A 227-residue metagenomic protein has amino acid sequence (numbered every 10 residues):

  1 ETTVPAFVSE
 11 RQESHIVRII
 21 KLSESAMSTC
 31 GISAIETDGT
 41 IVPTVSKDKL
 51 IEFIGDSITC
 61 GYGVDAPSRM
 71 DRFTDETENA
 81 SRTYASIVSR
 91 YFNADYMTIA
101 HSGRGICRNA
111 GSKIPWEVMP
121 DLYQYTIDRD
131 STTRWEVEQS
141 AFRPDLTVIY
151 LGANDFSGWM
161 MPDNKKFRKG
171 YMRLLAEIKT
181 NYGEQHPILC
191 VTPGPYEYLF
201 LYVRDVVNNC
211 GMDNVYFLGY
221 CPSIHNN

Functional and structural regions predicted by a protein language model:
E1-I54, I58-T77: N-terminal secretory targeting modules
S14, D48, R143-P144, Q185: A general structural motif
I19, E24-M27, V64, M70-P162 (+2 more regions): Conserved SGNH/GDSL esterase-like catalytic core that processes O-acyl groups on lipids and polysaccharides
L50-I54, T59, Y96-A100, D145-Y150 (+2 more regions): Structural recognition of the beta-strand scaffold that forms the well-ordered cores of secreted hydrolase catalytic
A85-D95, E177-P187, V206-M212: A structural motif corresponding to the C-terminal end of an alpha-helix and its immediate exit/capping segment
K165-Y171: Charged helix-capping and loop-helix junction motifs
Y171-A176, R204: Generic structural signal for well-ordered alpha-helices, preferentially at hydrophobic/aromatic core positions
P187-N227: Extracellular serine-dependent O-acyl
